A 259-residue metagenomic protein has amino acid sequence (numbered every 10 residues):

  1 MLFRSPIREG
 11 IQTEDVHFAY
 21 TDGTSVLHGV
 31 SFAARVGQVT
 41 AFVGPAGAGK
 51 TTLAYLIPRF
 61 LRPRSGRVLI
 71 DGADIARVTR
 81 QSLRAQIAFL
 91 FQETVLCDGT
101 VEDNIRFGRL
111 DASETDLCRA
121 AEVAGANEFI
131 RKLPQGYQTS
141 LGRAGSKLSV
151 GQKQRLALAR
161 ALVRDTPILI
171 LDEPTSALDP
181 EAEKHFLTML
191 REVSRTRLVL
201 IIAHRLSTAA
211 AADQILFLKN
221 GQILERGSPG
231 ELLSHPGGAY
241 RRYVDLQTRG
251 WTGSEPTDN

Functional and structural regions predicted by a protein language model:
M1: Residue-level detector of conserved catalytic or cofactor/ligand-binding positions in enzyme active sites
R4-N259: ABC-type nucleotide-binding domain
